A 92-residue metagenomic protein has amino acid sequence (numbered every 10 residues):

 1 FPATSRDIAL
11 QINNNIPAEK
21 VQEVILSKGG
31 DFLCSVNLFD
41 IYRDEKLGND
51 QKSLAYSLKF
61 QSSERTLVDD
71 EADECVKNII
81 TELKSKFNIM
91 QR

Functional and structural regions predicted by a protein language model:
F1-R92: A carboxyl-terminal module marker
